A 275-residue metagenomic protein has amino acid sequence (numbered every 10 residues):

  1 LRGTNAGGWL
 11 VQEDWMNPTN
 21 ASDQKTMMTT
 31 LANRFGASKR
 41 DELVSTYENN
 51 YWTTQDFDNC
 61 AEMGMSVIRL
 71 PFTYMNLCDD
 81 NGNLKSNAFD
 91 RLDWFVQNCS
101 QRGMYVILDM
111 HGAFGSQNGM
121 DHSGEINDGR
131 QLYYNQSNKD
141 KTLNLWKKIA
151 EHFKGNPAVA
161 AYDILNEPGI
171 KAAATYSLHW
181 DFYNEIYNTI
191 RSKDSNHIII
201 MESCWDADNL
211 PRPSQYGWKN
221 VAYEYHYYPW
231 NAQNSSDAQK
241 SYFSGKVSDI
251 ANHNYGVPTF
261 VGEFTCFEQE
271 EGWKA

Functional and structural regions predicted by a protein language model:
L1-M65: N-terminal carbohydrate-binding accessory modules
T4, M110-H111, C204, F264: Short strand-turn motif at the edge of the Rossmann-like AdoMet-binding core
L10, Y74-C78, F114, P168 (+2 more regions): Feature marks short, surface-exposed loop/turn motifs that line or immediately flank catalytic pockets and channel
E13-M16, D79-D80, Q117, L210-P211 (+1 more regions): Short glycine-/acidic-enriched loop or helix-start segments at secondary-structure transitions that form or flank
P18-N20, G82-K85, D121-G124, Y176-H179 (+2 more regions): Short, glycine/charged-enriched secondary-structure capping and boundary segments
K39-I68, C78, G82-A161, F182-R191: An active-site-proximal structural segment forming one wall of the substrate-binding cleft that immediately precedes
N144-K147, E151-A161, L165-A275: Extracellular glycoside hydrolase catalytic/binding regions
